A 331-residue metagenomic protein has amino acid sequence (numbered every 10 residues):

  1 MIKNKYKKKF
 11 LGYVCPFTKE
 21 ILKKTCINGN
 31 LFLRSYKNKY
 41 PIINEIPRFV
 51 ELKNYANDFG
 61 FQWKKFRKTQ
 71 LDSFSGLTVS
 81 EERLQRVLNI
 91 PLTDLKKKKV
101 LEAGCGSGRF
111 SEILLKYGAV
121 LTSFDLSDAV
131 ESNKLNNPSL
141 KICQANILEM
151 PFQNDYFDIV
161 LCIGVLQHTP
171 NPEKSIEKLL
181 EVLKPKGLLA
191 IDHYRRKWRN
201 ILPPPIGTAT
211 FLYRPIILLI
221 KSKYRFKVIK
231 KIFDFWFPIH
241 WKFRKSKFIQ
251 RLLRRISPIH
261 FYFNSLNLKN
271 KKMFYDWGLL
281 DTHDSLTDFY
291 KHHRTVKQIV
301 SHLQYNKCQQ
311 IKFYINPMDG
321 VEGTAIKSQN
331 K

Functional and structural regions predicted by a protein language model:
I2-P151, K291-H293, Q298, Y314-K331: Conserved N-terminal segment of class I S-adenosyl-L-methionine
V130, P170-I176, Y194-R195, R199-P204: Catalytic cores of eukaryotic secretory-pathway lumenal/extracellular enzymes that build and remodel glycoconjugates
E149-I159: A short acidic, Gly/Pro-enriched loop at the edge of an enzyme's catalytic core that lines a small-molecule cofactor
I159-N171: A short SAM/SAH-binding and catalytic strip from SAM-dependent methyltransferases
E173-P185: A short glycine-rich, Lys/Arg-flanked "PGG" loop and its adjoining helix->strand segment in the class I
L188-K227, K231-D234: Conserved class I S-adenosyl-L-methionine
L218-F289: SAM-dependent methyltransferase
L266-K331: C-terminal lobe and adjacent flexible extensions of AdoMet/dcAdoMet transferase-like proteins
